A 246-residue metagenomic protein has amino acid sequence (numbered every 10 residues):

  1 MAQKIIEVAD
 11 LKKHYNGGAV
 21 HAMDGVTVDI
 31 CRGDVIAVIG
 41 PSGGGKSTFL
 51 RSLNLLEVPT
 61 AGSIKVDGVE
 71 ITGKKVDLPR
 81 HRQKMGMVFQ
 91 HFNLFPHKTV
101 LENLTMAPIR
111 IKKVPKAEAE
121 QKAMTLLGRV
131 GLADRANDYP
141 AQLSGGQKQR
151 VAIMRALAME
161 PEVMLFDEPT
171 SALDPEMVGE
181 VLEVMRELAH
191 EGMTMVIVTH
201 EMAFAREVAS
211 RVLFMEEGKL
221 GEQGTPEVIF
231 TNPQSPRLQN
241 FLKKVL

Functional and structural regions predicted by a protein language model:
Q3-P226: ABC family nucleotide-binding domain
E216-E217, Q223, E227-L246: C-terminal boundary and immediately downstream tail of ABC-type ATPase nucleotide-binding domains
